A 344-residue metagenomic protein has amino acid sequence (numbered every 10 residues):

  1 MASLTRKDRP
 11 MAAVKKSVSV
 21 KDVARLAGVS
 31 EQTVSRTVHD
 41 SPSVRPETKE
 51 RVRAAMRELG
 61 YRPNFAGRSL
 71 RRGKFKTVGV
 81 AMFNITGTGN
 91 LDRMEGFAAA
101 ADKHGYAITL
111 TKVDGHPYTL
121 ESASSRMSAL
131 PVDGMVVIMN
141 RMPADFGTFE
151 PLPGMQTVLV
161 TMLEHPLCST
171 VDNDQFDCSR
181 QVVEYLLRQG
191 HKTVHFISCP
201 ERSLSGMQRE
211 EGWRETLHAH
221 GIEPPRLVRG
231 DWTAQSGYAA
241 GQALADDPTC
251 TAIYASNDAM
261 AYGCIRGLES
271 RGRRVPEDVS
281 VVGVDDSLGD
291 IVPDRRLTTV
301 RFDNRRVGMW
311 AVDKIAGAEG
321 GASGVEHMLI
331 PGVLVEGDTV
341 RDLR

Functional and structural regions predicted by a protein language model:
M1-F75, R344: N-terminal helix-turn-helix DNA-binding module of bacterial transcription factors
M1-K15, T77-E184, R188: Alpha-helical recognition/docking segments in bacterial nutrient-uptake and carbohydrate-utilization systems
L26, T33-R36, L70-T86, Y185 (+1 more regions): Short beta-strand segments enriched in small/hydrophobic residues
S30, K76, D133, H191-V194 (+2 more regions): Short acidic/polar active-site loop segments enriched in Thr and Asp
L59, A129-P131, Q189-H191, L244-C250: Glycine-rich phosphate-binding loop signature in dinucleotide/nucleotide-binding domains
F65, F83-D92, L110-T119, R141 (+6 more regions): Hinge/beta->alpha junction and helix N-cap segments in small-molecule ligand-binding domains
P225, D247-R344: Flexible loop/turn connectors
